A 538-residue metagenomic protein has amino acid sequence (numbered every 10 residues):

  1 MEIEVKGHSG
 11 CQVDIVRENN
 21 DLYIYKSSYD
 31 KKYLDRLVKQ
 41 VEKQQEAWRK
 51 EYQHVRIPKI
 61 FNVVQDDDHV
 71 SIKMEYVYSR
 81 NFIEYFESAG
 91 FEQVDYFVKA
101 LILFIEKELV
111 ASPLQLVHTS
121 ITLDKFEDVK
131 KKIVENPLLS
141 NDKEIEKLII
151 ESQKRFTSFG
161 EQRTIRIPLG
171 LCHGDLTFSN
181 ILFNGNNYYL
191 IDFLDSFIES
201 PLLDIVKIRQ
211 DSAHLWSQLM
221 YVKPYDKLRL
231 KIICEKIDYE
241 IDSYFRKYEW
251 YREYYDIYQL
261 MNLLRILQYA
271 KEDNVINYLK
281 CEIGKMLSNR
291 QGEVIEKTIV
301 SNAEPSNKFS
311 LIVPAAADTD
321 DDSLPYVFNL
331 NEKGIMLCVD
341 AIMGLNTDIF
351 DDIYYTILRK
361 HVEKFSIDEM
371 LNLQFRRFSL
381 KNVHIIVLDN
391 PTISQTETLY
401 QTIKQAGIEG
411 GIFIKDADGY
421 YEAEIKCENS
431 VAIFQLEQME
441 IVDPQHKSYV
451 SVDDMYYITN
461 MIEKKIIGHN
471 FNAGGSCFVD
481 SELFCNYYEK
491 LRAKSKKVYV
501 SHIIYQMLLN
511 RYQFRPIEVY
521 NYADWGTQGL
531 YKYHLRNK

Functional and structural regions predicted by a protein language model:
E4-V5, Q291-L311, H469-K538: Conserved alpha/beta core of the MobA/IspD/sugar-nucleotide pyrophosphorylase nucleotidyltransferase superfamily
S9-E42, E84: ATP-binding glycine-rich loop module of kinase domains
R80-V129, G160-Q162: Conserved kinase catalytic-core helix
L203-F245, L260-I276: Active-site activation/catalytic loop segments of kinase-like enzymes and analogous catalytic loops in related
R246-V300, G529, H534-K538: ATP/Mg2+ or Mg2+-diphosphate-binding catalytic cores that bind nucleotide phosphates or diphosphates via glycine-rich
E296-F365: N-terminal glycine-rich phosphate-binding loop and ensuing alpha1 helix
V362-Y449: Conserved beta-loop-beta/alpha segment of the NTase-like Rossmann-fold superfamily that binds/positions NTPs
Y420-S495: Conserved core of the sugar-phosphate nucleotidyltransferase
